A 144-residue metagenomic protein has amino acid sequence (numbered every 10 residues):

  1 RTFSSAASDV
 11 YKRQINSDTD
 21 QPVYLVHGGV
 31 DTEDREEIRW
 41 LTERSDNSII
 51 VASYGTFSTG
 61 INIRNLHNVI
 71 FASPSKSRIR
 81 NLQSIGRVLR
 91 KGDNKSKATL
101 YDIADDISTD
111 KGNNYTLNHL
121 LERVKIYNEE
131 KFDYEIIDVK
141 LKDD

Functional and structural regions predicted by a protein language model:
R1-Y11: Single conserved hydrophobic/aromatic residue that forms the stacking wall/gate of nucleotide- or nucleobase-binding
F3-S4, N16, E43, D93: Generic structural signal for beta-strand residues in well-ordered domains
Y11-I15, G60: Hydrophobic packing residues within well-ordered alpha-helices of enzyme cores
I15-P22: Short helix-loop-beta junction
V23-L25, L100, Y134-I136: Conserved beta-strand scaffold positions in the cores of enzyme catalytic domains, especially in NTP/NDP-utilizing
G28-I126: Conserved RecA-like P-loop NTPase helicase motor core
F132-D144: Long, largely alpha-helical accessory region at the distal end of helicase-like NTP-driven motors
